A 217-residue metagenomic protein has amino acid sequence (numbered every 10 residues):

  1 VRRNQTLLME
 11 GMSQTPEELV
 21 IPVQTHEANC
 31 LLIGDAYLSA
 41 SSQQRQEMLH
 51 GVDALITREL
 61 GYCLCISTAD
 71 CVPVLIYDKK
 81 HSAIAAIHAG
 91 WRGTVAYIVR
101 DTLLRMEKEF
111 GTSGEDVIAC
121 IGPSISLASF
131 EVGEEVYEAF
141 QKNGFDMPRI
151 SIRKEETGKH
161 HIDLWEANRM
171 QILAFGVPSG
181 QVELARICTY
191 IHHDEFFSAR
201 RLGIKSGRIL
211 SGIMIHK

Functional and structural regions predicted by a protein language model:
V1-K217: Active-site microenvironment for binding and transforming phosphate-containing groups
